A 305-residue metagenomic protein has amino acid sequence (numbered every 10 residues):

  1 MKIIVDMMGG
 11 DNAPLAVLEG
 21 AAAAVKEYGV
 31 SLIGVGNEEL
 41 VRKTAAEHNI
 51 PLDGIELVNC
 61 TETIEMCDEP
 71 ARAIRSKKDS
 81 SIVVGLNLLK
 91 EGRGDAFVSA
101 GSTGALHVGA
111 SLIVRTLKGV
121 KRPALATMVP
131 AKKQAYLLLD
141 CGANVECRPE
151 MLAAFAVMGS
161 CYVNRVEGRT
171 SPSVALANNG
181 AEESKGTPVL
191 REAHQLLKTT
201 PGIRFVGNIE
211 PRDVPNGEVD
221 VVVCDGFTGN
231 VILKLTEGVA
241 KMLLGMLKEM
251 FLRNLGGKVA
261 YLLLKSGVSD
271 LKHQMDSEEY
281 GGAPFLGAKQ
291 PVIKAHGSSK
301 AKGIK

Functional and structural regions predicted by a protein language model:
M1-R42: N-terminal phosphate-binding or glycine-rich loops at protein starts, especially the Walker A/P-loop of NTPases
V5, G94-A105, G109: A short, small-residue-rich loop immediately preceding and capping a beta-strand
V5-P14, A143-A153, K294-G303: Short, glycine-rich nucleotide/cofactor-binding loops
D6, V25-K26, N49-P51, I74-K78 (+11 more regions): Solvent-exposed alpha-helices and their adjacent loops that cap or buttress functional pockets in soluble metabolic
L15-A16, S31-I33, E39-R42, V145-G207 (+3 more regions): Glycine-rich phosphate/diphosphate-binding loop of Rossmann-like nucleotide-binding domains
I50-G94: Phosphate/nucleotide-donor binding subsite
S111-L138, E218-V222, G226-K305: Glycine-rich phosphate/nucleotide-binding loop
